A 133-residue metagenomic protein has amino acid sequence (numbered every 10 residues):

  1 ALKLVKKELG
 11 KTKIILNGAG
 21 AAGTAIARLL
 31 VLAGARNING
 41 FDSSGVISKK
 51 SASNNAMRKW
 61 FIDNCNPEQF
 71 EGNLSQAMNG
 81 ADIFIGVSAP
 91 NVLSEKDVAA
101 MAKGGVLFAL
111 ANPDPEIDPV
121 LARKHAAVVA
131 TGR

Functional and structural regions predicted by a protein language model:
A1-I85: Glycine-rich phosphate/diphosphate-binding loop of Rossmann-like nucleotide-binding domains
I85-G86, A109: Short catalytic-loop micro-motif centered on adjacent basic/acidic residues
N91-R133: Rossmann-fold NAD(P)-binding glycine/threonine-rich loop
